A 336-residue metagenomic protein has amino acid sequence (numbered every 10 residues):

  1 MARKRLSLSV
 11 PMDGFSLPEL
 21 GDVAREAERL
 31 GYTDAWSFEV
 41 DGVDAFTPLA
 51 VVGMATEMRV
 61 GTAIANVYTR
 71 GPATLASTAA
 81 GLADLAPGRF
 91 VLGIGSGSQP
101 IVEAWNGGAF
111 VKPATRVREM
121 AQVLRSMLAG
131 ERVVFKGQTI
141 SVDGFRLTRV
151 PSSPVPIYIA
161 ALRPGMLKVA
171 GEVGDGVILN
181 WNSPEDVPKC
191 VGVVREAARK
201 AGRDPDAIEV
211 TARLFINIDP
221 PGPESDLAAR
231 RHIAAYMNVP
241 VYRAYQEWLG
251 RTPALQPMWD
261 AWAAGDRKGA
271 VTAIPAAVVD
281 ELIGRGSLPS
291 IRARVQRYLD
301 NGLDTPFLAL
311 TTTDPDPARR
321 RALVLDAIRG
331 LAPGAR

Functional and structural regions predicted by a protein language model:
M1-R336: Active-site-adjacent structural elements that line small-molecule/cofactor binding pockets in enzymes
